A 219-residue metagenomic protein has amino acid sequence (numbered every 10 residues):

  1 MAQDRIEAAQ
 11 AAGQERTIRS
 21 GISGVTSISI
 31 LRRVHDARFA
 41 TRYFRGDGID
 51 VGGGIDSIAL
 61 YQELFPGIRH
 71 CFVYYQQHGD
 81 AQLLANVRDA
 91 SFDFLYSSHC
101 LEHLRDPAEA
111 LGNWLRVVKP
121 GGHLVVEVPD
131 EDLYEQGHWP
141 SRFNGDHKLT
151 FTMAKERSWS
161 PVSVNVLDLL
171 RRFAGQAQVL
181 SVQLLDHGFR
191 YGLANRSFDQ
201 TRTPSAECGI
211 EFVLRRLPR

Functional and structural regions predicted by a protein language model:
A2-R42: Class I SAM-dependent methyltransferase Rossmann-like catalytic core, especially the SAM/SAH-binding loop
A40-G46, R88-A90: Flexible, charged surface loops at secondary-structure boundaries
R42-Y43, A108-L115, H123-R219: S-adenosyl-L-methionine-dependent methyltransferase catalytic module, highlighting the catalytic core
Y43-D56: Conserved class I S-adenosyl-L-methionine
D47, D93-F94, H123: Structural motif
I58-F92, S97, D130, G145 (+1 more regions): Adenosine-cofactor binding site in Rossmann-like domains, unifying the SAM/SAH pocket of S-adenosylmethionine-dependent
H99, H103: Histidine-centered divalent metal-coordination motifs
L104-R105, V118-K119: Helix-to-beta-strand junctions that scaffold the AdoMet/dcAdoMet cofactor pocket in Class I SAM-dependent enzymes
